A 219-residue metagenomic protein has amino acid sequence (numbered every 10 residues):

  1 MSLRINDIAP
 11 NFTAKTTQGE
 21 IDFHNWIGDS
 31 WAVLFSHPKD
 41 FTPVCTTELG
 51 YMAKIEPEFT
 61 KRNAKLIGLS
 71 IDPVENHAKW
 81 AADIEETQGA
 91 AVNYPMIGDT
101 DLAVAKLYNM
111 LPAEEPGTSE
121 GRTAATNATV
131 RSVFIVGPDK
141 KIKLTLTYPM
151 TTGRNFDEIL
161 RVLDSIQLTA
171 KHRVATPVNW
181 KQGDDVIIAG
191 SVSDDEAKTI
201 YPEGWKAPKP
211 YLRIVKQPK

Functional and structural regions predicted by a protein language model:
M1-K219: Chalcogenol-based redox active-site neighborhoods
